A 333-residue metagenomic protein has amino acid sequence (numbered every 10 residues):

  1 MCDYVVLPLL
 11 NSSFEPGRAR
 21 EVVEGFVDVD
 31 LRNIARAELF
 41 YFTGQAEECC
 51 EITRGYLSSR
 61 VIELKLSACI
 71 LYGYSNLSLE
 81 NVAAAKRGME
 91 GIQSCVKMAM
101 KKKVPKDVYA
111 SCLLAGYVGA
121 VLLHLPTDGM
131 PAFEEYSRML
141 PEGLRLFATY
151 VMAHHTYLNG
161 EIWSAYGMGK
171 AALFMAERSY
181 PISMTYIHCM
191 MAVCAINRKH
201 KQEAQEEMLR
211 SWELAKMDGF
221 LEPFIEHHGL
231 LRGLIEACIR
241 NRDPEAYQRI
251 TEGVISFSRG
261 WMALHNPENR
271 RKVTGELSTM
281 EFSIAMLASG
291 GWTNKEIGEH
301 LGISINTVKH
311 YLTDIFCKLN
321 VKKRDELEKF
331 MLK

Functional and structural regions predicted by a protein language model:
M1-S12, D30-Q45, L66-V82, V108-L125 (+3 more regions): Tandem amphipathic alpha-helical repeat scaffolds
L9, V22, I52, G88-G91 (+6 more regions): Charge-rich, solvent-exposed alpha-helical interaction surfaces
A19, C49, A85-G88, G129 (+2 more regions): Single-residue signature of alpha-solenoid repeat helices
R20-V29, R54-K65, E90-K106, P131-R145 (+2 more regions): Solenoid-like repeat scaffolds
E48, I52-Y56, Y72-S75, L79 (+4 more regions): A structural signal for the main folded, soluble domain(s) of proteins
G116, A132, P141-M184, H188-T279 (+1 more regions): Linker/hinge segments immediately adjacent to helix-turn-helix/homeobox DNA-binding domains
L264-T313, C317-K322, E328-K333: Helix-turn-helix DNA-binding segment
